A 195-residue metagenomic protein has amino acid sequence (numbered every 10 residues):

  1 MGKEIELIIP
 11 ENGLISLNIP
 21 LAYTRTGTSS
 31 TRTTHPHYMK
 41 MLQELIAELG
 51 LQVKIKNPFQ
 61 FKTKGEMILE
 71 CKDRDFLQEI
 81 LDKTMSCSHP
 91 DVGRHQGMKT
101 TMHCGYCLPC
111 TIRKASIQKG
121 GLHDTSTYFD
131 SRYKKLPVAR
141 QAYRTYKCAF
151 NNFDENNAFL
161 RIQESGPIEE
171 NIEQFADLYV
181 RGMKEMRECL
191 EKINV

Functional and structural regions predicted by a protein language model:
M1-V195: Nucleotide-activated chemistry modules centered on ATP-dependent adenylation/adenylyltransferase
